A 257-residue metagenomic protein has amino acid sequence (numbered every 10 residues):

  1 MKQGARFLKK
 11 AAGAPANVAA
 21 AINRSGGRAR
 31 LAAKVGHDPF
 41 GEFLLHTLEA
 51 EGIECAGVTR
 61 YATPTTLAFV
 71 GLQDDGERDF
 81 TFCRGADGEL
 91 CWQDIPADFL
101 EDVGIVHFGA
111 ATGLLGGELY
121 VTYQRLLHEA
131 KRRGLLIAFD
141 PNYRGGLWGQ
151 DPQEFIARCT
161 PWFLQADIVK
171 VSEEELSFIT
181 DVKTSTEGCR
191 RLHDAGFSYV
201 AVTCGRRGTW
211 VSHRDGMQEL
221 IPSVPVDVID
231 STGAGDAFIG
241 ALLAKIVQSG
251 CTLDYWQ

Functional and structural regions predicted by a protein language model:
K10, N17-R28, L72, K245-V247: Alpha-helix C-terminal capping segments
P15-R24, Y123-E129: Histidine-anchored nucleotide/phosphate-binding helix
R28-T112: Conserved N-terminal subdomain of the carbohydrate kinase-like
I105, A111-R191, F197, R207-G208: Conserved beta-alpha-beta core of the PfkB/ribokinase-like small-molecule kinase fold
H128-E129, D181-Q257: Conserved phosphate-binding/catalytic region of the ribokinase-like
